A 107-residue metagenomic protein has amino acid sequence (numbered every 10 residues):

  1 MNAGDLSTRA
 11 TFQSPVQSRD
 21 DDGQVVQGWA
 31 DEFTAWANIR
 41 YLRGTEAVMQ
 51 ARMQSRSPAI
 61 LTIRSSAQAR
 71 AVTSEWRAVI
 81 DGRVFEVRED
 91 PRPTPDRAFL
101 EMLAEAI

Functional and structural regions predicted by a protein language model:
M1-V25: Active-site-proximal polar cores
G4, Q24-I107: Short, conserved turn/kink motifs that form compact alpha/beta structural patches or helix kinks used as
